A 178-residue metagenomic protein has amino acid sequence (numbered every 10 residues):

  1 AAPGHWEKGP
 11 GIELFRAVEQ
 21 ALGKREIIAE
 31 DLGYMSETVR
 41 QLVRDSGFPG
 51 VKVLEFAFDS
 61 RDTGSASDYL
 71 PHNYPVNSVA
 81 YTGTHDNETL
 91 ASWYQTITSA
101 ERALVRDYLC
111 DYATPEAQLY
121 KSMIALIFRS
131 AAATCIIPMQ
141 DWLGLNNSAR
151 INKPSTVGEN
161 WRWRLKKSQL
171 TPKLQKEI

Functional and structural regions predicted by a protein language model:
A1-I178: Catalytic cores of glycan-processing enzymes that make or break glycosidic bonds
